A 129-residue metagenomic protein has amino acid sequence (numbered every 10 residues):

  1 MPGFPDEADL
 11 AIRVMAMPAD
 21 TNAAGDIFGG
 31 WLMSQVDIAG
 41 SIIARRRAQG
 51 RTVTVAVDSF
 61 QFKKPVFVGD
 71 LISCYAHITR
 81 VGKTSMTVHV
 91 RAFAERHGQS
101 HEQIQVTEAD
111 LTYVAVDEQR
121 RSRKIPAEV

Functional and structural regions predicted by a protein language model:
M1-A56, V114-V129: Hot-dog-fold acyl-thioester-processing enzymes
P2-I12, F67-L71, T79-V129: HotDog/MaoC-like acyl-thioester-processing domains
V57-D58, V90: A short glycine-rich, hydrophobically flanked beta-strand micro-motif that places a catalytic Asp/Glu for divalent metal
